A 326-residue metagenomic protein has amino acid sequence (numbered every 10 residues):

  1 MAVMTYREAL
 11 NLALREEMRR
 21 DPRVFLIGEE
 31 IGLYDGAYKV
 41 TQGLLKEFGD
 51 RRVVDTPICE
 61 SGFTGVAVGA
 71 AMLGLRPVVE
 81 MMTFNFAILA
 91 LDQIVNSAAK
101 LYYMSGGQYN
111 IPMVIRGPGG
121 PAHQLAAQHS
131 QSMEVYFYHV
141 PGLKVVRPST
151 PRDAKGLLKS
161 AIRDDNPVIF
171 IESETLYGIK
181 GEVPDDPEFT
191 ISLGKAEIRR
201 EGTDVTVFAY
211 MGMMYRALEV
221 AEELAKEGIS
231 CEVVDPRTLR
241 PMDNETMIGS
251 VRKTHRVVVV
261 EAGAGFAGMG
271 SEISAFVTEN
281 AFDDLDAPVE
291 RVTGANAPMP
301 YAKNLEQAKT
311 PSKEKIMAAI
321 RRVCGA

Functional and structural regions predicted by a protein language model:
M1-P167, I171, T175, Q307: Thiamine diphosphate
I31, Y38-E47, Y109-V114, A122-Q124 (+1 more regions): Thiamine diphosphate
